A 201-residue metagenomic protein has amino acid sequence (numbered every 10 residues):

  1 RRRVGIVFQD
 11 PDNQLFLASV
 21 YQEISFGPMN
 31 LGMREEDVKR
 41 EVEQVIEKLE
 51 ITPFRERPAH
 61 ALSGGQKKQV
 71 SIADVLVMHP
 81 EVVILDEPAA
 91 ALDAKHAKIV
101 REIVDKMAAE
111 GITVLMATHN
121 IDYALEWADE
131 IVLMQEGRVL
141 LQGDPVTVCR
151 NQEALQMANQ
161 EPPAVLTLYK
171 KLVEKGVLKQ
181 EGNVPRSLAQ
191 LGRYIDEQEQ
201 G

Functional and structural regions predicted by a protein language model:
E36-F54: Conserved ABC ATPase "signature" region
P58-L62, Q66: Conserved ABC ATPase signature
V83-D86: Catalytic Walker B motif of ABC-type/P-loop ATPase nucleotide-binding domains
T118-H119: H-loop/switch region of ABC-family ATPase nucleotide-binding domains
A124-E126: A short, surface-exposed alpha-helical micro-motif characterized by mixed small hydrophobic and charged/polar residues
E136-G137: Conserved ABC ATPase "signature" C-loop
N151-G201: ABC ATPase nucleotide-binding domains
